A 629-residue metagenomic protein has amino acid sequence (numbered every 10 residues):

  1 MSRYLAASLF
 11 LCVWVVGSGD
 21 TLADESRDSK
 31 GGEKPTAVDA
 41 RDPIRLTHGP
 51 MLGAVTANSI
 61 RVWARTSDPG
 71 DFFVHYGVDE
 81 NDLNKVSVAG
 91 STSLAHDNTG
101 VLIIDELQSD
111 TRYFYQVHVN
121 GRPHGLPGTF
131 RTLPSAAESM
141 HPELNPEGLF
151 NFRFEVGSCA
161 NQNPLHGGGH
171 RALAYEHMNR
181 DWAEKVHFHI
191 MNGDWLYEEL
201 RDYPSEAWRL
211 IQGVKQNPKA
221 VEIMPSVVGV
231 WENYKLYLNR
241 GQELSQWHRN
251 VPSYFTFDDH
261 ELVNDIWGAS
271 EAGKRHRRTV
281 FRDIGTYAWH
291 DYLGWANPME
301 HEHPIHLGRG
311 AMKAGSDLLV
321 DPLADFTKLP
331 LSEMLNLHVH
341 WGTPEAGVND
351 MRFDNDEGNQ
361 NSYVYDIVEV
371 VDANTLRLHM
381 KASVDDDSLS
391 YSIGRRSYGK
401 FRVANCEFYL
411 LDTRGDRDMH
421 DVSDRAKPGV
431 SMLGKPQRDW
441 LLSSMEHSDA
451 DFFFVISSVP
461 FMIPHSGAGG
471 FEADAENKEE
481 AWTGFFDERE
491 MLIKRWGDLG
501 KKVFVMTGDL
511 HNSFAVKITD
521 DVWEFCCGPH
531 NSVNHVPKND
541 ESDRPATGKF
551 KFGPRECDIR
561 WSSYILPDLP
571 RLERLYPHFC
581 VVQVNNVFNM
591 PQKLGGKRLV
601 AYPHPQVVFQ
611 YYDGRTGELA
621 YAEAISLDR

Functional and structural regions predicted by a protein language model:
M1-Y4: Positively charged n-region of N-terminal signal peptides that target proteins for export
A6-V16: Bacterial N-terminal signal peptides
G19-A23: Boundary at the C-terminal end of the N-terminal hydrophobic targeting segment
R27-R629: Long, structured stretches of catalytic cores involved in phosphate-ester chemistry, encompassing
